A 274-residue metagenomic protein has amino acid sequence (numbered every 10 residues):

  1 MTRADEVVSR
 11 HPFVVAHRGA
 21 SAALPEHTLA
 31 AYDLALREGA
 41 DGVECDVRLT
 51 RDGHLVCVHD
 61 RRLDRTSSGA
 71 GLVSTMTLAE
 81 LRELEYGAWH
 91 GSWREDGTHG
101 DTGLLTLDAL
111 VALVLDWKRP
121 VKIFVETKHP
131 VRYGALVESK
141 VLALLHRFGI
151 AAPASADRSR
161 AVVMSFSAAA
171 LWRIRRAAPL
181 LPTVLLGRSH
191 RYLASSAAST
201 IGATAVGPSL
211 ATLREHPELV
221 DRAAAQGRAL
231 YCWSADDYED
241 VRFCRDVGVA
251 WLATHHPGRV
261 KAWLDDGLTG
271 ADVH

Functional and structural regions predicted by a protein language model:
M1-A16, V111, W172, V273: N-terminal amphipathic alpha-helix/helix-capping segment at the start of soluble metabolic enzymes
V7-E44, L49-R51, L55-V58, T66-G69 (+2 more regions): Conserved N-terminal beta1-alpha1 strand-loop-helix module at the mouth
F13-V15, G42, P120-F124, R160-V163 (+4 more regions): Structural preference for beta-strand elements that scaffold enzyme active sites
H17, A35, D46, L81 (+8 more regions): Conserved, mostly hydrophobic/aromatic
R18, C45-V47, V125-T127, S165 (+3 more regions): A cross-domain feature marking catalytic cores of carbohydrate-active enzymes and several ubiquitous metabolic/repair
Y32, L107-A112, E138-H146, A168-W172 (+5 more regions): Generic structural signal for well-ordered alpha-helices, preferentially at hydrophobic/aromatic core positions
H59-L180, Q226: Metal-dependent phosphodiesterase/phospholipase catalytic core, i.e., the His/Asp/Glu-rich active-site region
L181-H274: C-terminal active-site rim and adjoining tail of enzyme catalytic domains
